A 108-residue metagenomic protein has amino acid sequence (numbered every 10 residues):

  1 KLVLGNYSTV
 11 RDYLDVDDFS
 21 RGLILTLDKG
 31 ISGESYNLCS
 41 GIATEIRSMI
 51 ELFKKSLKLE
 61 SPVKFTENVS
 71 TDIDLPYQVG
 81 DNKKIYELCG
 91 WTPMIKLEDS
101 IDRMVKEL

Functional and structural regions predicted by a protein language model:
K1-Y7: Short, flexible, glycine-rich and Lys/Arg-enriched loop motifs at helix boundaries that contact anionic partners
L2, V16-D18, L25-N37, I42-E45 (+1 more regions): Glycine/proline-rich active-site loop of Rossmann-fold NAD(P)-dependent oxidoreductases
N6, S35-Y36, T44-E51, K58-Y77: C-terminal "lid/loop" region of Rossmann-like NAD(P)-dependent oxidoreductases
S8-D17, G41-T44, I73, Y77-G80 (+1 more regions): Residue-level signal for the nucleotide or nucleotide-sugar donor/cofactor binding architecture
T26-G30, L88, E107: Generic structural signal for alpha-helix termini and adjacent loop/cap motifs
K83, L97-L108: Amphipathic terminal alpha-helices
